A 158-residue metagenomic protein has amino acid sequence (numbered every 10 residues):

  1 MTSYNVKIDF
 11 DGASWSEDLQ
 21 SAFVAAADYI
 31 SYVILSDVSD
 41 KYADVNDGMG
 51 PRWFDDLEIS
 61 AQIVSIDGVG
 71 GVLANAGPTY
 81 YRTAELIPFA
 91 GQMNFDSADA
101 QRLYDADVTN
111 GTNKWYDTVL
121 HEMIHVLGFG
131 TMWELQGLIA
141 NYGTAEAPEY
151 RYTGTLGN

Functional and structural regions predicted by a protein language model:
M1-L120, I124-N158: Extracellular zinc-dependent metalloprotease catalytic-domain scaffold
